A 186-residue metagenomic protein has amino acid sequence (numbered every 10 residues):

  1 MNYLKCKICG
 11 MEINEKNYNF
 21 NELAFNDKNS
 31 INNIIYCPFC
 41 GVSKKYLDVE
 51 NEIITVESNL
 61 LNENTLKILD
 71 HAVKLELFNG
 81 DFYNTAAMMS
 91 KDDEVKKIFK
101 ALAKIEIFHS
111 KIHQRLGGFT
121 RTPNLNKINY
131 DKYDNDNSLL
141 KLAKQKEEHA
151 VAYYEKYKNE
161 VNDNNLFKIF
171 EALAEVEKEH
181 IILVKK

Functional and structural regions predicted by a protein language model:
M1-K186: Non-heme di-metal
